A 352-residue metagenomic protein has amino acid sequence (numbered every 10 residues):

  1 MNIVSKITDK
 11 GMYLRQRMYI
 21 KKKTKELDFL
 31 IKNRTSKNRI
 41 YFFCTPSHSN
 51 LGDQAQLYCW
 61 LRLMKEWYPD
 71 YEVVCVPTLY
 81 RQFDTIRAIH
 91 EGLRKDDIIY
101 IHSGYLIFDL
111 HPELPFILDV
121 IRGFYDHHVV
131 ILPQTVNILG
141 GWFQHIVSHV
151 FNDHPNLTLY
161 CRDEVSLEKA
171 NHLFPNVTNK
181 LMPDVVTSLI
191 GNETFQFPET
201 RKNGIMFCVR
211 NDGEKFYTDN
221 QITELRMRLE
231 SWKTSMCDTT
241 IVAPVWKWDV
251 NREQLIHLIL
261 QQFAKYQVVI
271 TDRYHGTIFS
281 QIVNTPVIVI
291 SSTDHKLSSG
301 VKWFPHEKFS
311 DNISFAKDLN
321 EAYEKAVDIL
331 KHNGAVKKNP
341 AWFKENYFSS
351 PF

Functional and structural regions predicted by a protein language model:
M1-F352: Active-site anion-handling motifs in enzyme catalytic cores
